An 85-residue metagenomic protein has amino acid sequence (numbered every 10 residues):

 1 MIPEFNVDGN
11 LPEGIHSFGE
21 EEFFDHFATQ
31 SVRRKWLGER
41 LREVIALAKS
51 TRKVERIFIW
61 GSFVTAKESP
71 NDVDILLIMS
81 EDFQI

Functional and structural regions predicted by a protein language model:
M1-R56: Helical scaffold of the NTase/Pol beta-like nucleotidyltransferase catalytic core
L47-A48, V64-A66: Short, flexible, glycine/charge-rich loop motifs used to bind or transfer phosphoryl groups or to couple energy/partner
E55-F63: Short gly/ser-rich loop at a beta-strand->alpha-helix junction or flexible surface loop bordering the NTP-binding
T65-Q84: Catalytic metal-binding acidic patch
